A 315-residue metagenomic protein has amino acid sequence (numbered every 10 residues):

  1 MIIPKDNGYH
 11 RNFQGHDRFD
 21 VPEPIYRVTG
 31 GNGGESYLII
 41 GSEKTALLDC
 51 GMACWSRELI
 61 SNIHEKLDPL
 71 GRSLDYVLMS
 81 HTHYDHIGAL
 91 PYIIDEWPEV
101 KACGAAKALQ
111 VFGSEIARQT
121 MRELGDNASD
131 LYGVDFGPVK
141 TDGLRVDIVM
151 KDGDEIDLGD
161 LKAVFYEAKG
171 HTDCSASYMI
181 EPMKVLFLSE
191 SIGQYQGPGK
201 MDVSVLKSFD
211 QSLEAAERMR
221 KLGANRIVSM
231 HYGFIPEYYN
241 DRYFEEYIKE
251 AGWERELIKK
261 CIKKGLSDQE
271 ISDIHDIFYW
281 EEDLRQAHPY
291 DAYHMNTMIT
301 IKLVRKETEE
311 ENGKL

Functional and structural regions predicted by a protein language model:
R11-K66, S177-S189: Conserved beta-strand hairpin/beta-sheet module of binuclear metal-dependent hydrolase folds, prominently
P24, I39, D49, H81 (+7 more regions): Divalent metal-coordination and catalytic microenvironments
A46-L48, L78, A102, V185-F187 (+1 more regions): Residue-level marker for buried hydrophobic side chains located in beta-strands that build the well-ordered beta-sheet
M52-C54, K162-K169, D173-Y243: Metallo-beta-lactamase
C54-R57, H64-K151: Active-site HxH/HxHxD metal-binding segment of metal-dependent hydrolases
R118-L124, V205-L206, E245-E246: Short, hinge-like loop/turn segments at secondary-structure boundaries
Y238-E256: Short, electropositive alpha-helical surface patch
I258-L315: C-terminal regulatory/interaction regions
